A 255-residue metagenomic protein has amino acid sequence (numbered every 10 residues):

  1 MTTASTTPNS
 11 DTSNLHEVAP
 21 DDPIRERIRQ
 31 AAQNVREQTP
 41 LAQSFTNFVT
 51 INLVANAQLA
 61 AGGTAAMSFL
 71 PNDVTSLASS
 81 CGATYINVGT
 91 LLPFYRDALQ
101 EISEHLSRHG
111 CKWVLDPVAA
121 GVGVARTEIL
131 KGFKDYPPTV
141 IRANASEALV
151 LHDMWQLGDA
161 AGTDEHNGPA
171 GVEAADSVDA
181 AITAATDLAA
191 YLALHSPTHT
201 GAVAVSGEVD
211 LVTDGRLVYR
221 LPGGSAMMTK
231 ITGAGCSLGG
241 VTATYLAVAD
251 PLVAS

Functional and structural regions predicted by a protein language model:
M1-M67: Glycine-rich phosphate/adenosyl-contacting loop at the front of the ribokinase-like
P20-Q33, G201-G223: Acidic-glycine-rich active-site phosphate/pyrophosphate-binding loop
R36, L59, S107, A190-A193 (+1 more regions): Anion (oxyanion) recognition and catalysis
A57-H109: Active-site cofactor/substrate anionic-group-binding motifs, chiefly glycine- and Lys/Arg-rich phosphate-binding loops
A65, G110-V114, V203: Hydrophobic beta-strand scaffold residues
N87, Y95-N144: Glycine/small-residue-rich loop that forms an oxyanion/phosphate-binding "nest" at active or ligand-binding sites
V124-V218: Conserved phosphate/ATP/ADP-binding segment of small-molecule kinases
V150, K230-S255: Short, small-residue alpha-helix embedded
